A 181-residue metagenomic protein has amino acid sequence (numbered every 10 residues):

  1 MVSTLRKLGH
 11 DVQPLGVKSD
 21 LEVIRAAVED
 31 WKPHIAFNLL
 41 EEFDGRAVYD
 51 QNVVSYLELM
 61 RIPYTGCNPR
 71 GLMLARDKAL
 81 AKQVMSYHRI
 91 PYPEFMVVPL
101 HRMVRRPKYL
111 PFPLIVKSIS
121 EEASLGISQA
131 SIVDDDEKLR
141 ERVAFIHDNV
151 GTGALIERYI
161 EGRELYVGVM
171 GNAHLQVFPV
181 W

Functional and structural regions predicted by a protein language model:
M1-T65, P69-R70, L74-R76, Y87 (+1 more regions): ATP-binding N-terminal substructure of ATP-dependent carboxylate-amine bond-forming enzymes
D30-P33, V54-S55, A81-S86, L110-L114 (+2 more regions): Short, hinge-like loop/turn segments at secondary-structure boundaries
N38, M85-S86, L110-S128, G151-E161: ATP-grasp fold ATP-binding core
R76-M96: Short, glycine-/small-residue-rich phosphate/pyrophosphate-handling segment
E94, L114-R142, E164: Glycine-rich phosphate-binding loop of ATP-grasp-fold ATP-dependent ligases
D136-W181: Phosphate-binding site of ATP-dependent enzymes
